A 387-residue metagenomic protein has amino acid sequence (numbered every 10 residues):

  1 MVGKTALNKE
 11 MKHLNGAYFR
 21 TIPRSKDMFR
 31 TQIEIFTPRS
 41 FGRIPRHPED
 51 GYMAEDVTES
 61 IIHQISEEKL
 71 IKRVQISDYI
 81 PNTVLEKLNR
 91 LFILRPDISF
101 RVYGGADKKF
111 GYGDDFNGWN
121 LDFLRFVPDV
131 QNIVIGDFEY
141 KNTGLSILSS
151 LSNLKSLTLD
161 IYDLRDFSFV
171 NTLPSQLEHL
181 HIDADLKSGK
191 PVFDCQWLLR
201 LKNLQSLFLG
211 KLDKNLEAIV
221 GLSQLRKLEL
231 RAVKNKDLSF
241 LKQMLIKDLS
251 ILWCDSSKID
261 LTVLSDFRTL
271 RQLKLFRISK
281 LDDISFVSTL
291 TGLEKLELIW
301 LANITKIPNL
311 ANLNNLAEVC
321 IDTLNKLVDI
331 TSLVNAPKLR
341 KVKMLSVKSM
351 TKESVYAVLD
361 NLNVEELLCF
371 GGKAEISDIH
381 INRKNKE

Functional and structural regions predicted by a protein language model:
F19-S66, L70-I147, N153-N171, Q176-W197 (+8 more regions): Concave beta-strand-loop units of leucine-rich repeat
L241, V287, L310: Serine-hydrolase catalytic core
S285, P308, T331: Conserved beta-strand elements flanking the ATP-binding pocket of the protein kinase catalytic core
